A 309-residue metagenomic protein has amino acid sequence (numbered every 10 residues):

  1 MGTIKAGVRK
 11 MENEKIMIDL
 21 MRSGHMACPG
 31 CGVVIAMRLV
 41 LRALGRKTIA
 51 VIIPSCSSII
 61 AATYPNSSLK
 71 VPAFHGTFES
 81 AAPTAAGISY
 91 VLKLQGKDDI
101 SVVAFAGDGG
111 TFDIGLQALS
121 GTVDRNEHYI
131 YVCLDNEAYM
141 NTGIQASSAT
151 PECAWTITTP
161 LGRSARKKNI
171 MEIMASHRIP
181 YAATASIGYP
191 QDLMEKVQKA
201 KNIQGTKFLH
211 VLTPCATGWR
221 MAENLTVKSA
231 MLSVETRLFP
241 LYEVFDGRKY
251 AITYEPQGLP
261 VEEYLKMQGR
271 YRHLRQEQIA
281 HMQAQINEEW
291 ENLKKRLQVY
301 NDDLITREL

Functional and structural regions predicted by a protein language model:
G7-Y131, I144, S148-P151, L161-S164: Cofactor-binding active-site loop characterized by glycine-rich and histidine/acidic residues
M11-I16, G24, K97-D98, S147-I203: Conserved thiamine diphosphate
S57-S58, N136-N141, A216-G218: Short gly/pro/ser/thr-enriched loop/turn and capping motifs at secondary-structure boundaries
G110, G188, P214-C215: Catalytic metal-binding/acid-base residues of hydrolase active sites
C133, T184-A185, F208-L212: Short, conserved beta-strand edge motifs with alternating hydrophobic and charged residues
L193-L309: Glycine/aspartate-rich loop-and-adjacent alpha/beta segment that forms the canonical ThDP
